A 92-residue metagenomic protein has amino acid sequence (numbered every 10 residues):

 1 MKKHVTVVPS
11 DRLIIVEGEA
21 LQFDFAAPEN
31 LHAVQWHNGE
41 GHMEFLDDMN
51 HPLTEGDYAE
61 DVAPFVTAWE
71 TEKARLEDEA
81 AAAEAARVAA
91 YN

Functional and structural regions predicted by a protein language model:
M1-N92: A preference for well-ordered globular domain cores that mediate specific macromolecular interactions or catalysis
